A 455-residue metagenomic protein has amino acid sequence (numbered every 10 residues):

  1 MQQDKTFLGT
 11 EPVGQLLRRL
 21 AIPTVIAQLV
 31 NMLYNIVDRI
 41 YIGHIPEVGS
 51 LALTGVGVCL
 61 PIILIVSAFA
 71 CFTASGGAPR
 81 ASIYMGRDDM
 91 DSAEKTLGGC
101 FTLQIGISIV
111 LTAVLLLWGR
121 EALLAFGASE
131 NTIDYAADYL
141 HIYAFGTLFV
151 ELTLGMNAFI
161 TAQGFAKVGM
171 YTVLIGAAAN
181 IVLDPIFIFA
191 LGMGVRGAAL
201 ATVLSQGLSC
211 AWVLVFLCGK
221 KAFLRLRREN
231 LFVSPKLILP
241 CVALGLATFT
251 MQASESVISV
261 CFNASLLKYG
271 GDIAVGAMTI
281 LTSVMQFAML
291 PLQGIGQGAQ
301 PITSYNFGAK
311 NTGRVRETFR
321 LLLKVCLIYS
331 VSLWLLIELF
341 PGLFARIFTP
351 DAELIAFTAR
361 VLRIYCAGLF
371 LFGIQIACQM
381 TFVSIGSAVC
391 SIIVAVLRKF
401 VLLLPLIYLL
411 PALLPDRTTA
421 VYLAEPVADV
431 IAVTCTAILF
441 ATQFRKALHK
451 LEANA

Functional and structural regions predicted by a protein language model:
M1-T24, A81-L148, A190-G245, T303-G368 (+1 more regions): Short alpha-helical transmembrane segments in multi-pass integral membrane proteins
L8-V48, P61-G76, R80, Y84 (+7 more regions): N-terminal transmembrane alpha-helices
R19-D38, I142, G176, S205-S209 (+4 more regions): Transmembrane helical elements of multi-pass membrane transporters/channels
L29, L33-L53, L123-E130, I186-M193 (+6 more regions): Helix-terminus/linker motif at the lipid-water interface of multi-pass membrane proteins
I36-I40, A113, E121, G155-F159 (+9 more regions): Alpha-helical transmembrane segments of multipass membrane proteins
I42-L64, N131-Y135, V195-R196, L237-L244 (+5 more regions): Interfacial/gating helices of multi-pass transporter permease domains
L53-A113, V150-G169, A277-L335, L339-P341 (+1 more regions): Small-residue-rich hydrophobic transmembrane alpha-helices
A74, Y143-T161, G169-A177, A198-V213 (+4 more regions): Short runs within selected transmembrane alpha-helices of multi-pass transporters and secretion channels
